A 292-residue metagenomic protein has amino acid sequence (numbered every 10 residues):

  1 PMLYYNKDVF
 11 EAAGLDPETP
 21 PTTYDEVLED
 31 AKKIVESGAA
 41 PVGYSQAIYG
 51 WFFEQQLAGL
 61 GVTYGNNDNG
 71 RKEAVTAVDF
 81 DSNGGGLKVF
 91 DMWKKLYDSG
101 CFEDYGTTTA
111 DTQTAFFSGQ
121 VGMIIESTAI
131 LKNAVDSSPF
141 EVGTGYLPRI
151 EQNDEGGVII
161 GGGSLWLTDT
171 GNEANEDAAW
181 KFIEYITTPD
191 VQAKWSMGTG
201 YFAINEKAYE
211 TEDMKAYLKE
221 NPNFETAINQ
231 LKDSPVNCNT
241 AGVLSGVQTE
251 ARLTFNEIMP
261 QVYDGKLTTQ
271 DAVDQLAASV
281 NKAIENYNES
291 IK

Functional and structural regions predicted by a protein language model:
P1, E11, D25-T76, V121: Extracytoplasmic/periplasmic solute-binding protein
A13, S99, V135-F202, V236-T240 (+1 more regions): Extracytoplasmic/periplasmic substrate-recognition and gating elements
A13-P20, A77, K94-T108, S137-V142: A local structural motif
P20, V62-K88, D136-S137, P148-V158 (+3 more regions): Short, solvent-exposed loop/beta-turn-alpha elements that line the ligand-binding surface or hinge of extracytoplasmic
T22-L28, D104-S118: Short helix-initiation/N-cap motifs at beta->coil->alpha
L28-K33, K72-Y105: Glycine-centered hinge/linker elements that transmit conformational signals in sensory and ligand-binding systems
G43, G122-S127, G143-G145: Paired acidic/hydrophobic, glycine-rich loop segments that form the ligand-binding mouth/hinge of periplasmic-binding
I159, F224-S279: C-terminal capping/gating helix-and-loop segments adjacent to ligand/active sites or protein-protein/ligand interfaces
